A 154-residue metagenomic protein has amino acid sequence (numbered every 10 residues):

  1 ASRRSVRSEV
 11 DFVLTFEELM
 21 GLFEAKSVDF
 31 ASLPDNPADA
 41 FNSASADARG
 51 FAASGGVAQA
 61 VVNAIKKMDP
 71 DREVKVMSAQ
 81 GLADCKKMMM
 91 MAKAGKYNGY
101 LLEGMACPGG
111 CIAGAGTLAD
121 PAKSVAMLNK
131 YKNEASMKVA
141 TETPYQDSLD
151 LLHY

Functional and structural regions predicted by a protein language model:
A1-Y154: Iron-sulfur-associated redox domains of electron-transfer enzymes in respiratory and anaerobic energy metabolism
